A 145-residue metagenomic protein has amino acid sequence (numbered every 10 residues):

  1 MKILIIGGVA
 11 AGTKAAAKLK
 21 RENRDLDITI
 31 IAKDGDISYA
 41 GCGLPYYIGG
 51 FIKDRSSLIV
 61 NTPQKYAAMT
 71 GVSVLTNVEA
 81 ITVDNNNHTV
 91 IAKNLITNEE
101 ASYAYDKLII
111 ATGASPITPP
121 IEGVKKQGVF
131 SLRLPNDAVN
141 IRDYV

Functional and structural regions predicted by a protein language model:
M1-L75, E79: Beta1-alpha1 glycine-rich phosphate/pyrophosphate-binding loop at the start of Rossmann-like nucleotide-binding domains
L4, Q64-V145: FAD-binding core/adjacent interface of flavoenzyme oxidoreductases
